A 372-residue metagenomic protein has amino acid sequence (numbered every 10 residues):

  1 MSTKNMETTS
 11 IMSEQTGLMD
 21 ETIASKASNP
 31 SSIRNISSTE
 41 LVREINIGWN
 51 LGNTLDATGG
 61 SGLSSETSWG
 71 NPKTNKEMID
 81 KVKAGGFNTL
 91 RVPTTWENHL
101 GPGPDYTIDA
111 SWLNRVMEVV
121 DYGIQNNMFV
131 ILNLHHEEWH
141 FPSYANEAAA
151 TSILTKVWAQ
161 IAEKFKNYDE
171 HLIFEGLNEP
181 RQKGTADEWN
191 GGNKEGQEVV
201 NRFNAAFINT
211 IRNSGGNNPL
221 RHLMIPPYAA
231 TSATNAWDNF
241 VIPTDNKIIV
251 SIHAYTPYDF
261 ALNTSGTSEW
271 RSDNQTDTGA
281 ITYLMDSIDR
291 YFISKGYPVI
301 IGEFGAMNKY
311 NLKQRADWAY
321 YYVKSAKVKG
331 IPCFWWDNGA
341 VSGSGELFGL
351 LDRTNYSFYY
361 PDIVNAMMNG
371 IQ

Functional and structural regions predicted by a protein language model:
T9-T89: N-terminal carbohydrate-binding accessory modules
L51-T74, P102-I108, D259-I281, D352-N355: Acidic/histidine-rich helix-loop elements that form or flank divalent-metal/phosphate-binding sites at the catalytic
N53-A57, T89, T95-L100, H136-H140 (+5 more regions): Solvent-exposed loop/turn segments at secondary-structure junctions within structured extracellular/periplasmic domains
W69-T89, P104-G176, V199-G215, S325: An active-site-proximal structural segment forming one wall of the substrate-binding cleft that immediately precedes
K73-T95, M285-F292, K329-P332: Catalytic domains of carbohydrate-active enzymes, especially glycoside hydrolases
S152-T276, D286-M307, V328-I331: Active-site region of glycoside hydrolase catalytic domains
T276-Y359: Substrate-binding cleft of secreted/luminal carbohydrate-active enzymes
